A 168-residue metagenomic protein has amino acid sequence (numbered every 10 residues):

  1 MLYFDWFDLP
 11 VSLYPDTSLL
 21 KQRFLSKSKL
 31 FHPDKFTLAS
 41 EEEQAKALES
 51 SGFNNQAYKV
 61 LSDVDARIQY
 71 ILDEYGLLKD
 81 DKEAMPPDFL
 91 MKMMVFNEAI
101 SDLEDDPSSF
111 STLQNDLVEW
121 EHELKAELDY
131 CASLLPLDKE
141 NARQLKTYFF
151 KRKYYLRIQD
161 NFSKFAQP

Functional and structural regions predicted by a protein language model:
M1-P168: C-terminal accessory/regulatory regions appended to core domains
